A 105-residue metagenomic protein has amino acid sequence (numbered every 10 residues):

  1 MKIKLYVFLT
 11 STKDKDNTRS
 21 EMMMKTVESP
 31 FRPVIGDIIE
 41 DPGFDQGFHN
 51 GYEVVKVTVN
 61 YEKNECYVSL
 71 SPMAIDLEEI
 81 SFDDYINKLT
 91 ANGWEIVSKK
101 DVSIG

Functional and structural regions predicted by a protein language model:
K2-E21: Short, basic/aromatic beta-hairpin or loop at an interaction surface
L9-K13, G43, N60: Acidic/polar residues at beta-strand termini and the immediately following turn/coil
M22-S29: Short alpha-helix capping/helix-loop boundary micro-motifs
R32-V34: Short, well-ordered loop/turn sites that connect or cap secondary structure elements
P42-F48: Short, charged beta-turn/beta-strand-edge "cap" motif at the junction between a beta-strand and an adjacent loop
H49-V59: Short beta-strand-centered aromatic/proline hotspots
N64-G105: Glycine- and charge-enriched low-complexity intrinsically disordered segments
